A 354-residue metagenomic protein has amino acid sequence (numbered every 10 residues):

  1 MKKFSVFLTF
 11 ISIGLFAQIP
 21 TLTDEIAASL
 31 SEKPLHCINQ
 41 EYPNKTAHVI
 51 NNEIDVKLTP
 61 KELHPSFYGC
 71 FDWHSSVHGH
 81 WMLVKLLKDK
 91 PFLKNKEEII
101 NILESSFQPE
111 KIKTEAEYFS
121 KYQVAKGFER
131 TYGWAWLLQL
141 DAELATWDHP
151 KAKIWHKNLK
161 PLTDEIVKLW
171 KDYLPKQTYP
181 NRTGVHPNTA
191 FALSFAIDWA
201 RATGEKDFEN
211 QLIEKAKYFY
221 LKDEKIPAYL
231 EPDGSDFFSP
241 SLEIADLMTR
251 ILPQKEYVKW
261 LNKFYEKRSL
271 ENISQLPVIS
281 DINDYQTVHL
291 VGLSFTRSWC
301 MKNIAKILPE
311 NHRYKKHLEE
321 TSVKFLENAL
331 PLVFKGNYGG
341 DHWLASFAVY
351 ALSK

Functional and structural regions predicted by a protein language model:
M1-F4: Positively charged n-region of N-terminal signal peptides that target proteins for export
F10-A17: Hydrophobic h-region of N-terminal signal peptides that target proteins for export in Gram-negative bacteria
I19-L22, H36, V77-L93, A135-K151 (+4 more regions): Well-ordered alpha-helical scaffold segments within catalytic/enzyme domains
I19-T23, K61-V77, Y118-A135, K176-T189 (+3 more regions): Solvent-exposed loop and edge beta-strand segments that line ligand/cofactor-binding and catalytic clefts
I19-Y68, I112, N337: Low-complexity, Ser/Thr/Pro/Gly-enriched N-terminal "stalk/linker" regions
E32-N39, P43, P65-G69, E104 (+6 more regions): HEAT/HEAT-like alpha-solenoid repeats
K61-E62, G69, V77, V84-T203: Extended ligand-binding groove/face enriched in aromatic
A200-W343: Long, repeat-rich segments with strong aromatic
